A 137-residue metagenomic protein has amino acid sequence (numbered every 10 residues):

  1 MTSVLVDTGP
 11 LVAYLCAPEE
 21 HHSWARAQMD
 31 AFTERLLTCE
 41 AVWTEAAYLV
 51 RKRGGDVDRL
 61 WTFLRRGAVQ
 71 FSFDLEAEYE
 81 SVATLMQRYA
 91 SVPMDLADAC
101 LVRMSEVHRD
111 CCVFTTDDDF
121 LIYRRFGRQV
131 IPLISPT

Functional and structural regions predicted by a protein language model:
M1-T38, V50-T62, I134-T137: Short, well-structured N-terminal submotif of metal-dependent ribonuclease cores
L11-V12, W43, F120-L121: A generic structural signal for short hydrophobic patches within well-formed alpha-helices
A17-P18, L49, L85, F126: Residue-level signal for well-ordered alpha-helical positions
F71-L75, L133-P136: Short acidic-hydrophobic, aromatic-tinged amphipathic segments that line or gate anion-handling sites
S72-F114: Active-site neighborhoods of divalent-metal-dependent phosphate/nucleic-acid chemistry enzymes
V107-T137: Acidic, PIN/NYN-like endoribonuclease modules and their adjacent C-terminal/linker elements
